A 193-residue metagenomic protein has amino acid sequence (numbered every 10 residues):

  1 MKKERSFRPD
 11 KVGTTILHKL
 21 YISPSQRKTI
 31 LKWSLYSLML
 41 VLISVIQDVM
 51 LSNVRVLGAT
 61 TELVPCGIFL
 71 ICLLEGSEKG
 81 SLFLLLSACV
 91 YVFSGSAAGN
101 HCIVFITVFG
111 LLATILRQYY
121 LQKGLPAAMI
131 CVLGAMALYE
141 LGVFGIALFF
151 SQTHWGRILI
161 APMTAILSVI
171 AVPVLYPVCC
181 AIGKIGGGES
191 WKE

Functional and structural regions predicted by a protein language model:
M1-E193: Terminal, non-globular segments
